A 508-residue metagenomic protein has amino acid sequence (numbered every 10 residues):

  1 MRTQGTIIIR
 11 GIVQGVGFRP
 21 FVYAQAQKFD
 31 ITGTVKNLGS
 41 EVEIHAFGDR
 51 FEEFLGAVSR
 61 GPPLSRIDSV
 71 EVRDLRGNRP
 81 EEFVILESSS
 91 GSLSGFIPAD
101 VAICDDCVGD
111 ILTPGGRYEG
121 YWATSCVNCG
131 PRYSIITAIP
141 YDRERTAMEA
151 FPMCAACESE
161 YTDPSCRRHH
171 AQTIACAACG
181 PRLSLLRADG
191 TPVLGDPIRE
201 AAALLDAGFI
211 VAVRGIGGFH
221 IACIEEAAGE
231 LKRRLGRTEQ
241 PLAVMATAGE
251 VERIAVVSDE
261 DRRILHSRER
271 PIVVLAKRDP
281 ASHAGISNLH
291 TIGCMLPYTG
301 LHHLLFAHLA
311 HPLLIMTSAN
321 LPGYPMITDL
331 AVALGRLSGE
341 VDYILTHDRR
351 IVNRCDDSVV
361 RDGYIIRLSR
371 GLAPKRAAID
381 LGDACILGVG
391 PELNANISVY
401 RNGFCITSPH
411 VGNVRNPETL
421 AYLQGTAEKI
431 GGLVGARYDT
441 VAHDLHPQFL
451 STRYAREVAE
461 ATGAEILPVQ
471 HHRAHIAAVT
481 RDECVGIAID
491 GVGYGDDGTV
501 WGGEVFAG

Functional and structural regions predicted by a protein language model:
M1-T173, A177-S184, G195: Intrinsically disordered, low-complexity, mixed-charge
T3-Q4, M153-C154, A178-R187, S282-H290 (+3 more regions): Gly-rich Lys/Arg/Thr-decorated short loops/hinges at beta-loop-alpha junctions or inter-strand turns that position
A212, G435-Q448, I466: Short glycine-rich phosphate-binding loop at a beta-alpha junction
G217-K277, A331: A phosphate-binding glycine/aspartate-rich beta-alpha loop in the early core of alpha/beta enzymes
H220-I221, I272-V274, D357-V360, A395-Y400 (+3 more regions): Short beta-strand scaffold segments in enzyme catalytic cores
R253-S258, L304, M326-A333, D357-S358 (+3 more regions): Conserved phosphate-binding catalytic cores of ATP/NTP-utilizing and phosphoryl-transfer enzymes
R262-H266, I272-V273, R361, I365-V414: Active-site cores of enzymes that catalyze phosphoryl transfer or operate on phosphate-rich substrates
L309-D380: Internal gly/pro-rich beta-alpha loop/helix module that stabilizes soluble enzyme cofactors or their anionic handles
